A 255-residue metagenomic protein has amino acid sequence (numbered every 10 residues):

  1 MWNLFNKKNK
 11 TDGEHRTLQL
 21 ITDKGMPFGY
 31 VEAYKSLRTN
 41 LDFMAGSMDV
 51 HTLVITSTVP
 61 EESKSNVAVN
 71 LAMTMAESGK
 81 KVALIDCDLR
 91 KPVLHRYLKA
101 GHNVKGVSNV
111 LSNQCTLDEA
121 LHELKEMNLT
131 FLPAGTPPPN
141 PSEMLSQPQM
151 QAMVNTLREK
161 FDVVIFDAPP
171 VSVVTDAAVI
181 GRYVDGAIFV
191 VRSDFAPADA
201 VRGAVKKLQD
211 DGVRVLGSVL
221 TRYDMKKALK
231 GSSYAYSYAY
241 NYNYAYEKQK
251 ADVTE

Functional and structural regions predicted by a protein language model:
M1-E255: P-loop NTP-binding module
